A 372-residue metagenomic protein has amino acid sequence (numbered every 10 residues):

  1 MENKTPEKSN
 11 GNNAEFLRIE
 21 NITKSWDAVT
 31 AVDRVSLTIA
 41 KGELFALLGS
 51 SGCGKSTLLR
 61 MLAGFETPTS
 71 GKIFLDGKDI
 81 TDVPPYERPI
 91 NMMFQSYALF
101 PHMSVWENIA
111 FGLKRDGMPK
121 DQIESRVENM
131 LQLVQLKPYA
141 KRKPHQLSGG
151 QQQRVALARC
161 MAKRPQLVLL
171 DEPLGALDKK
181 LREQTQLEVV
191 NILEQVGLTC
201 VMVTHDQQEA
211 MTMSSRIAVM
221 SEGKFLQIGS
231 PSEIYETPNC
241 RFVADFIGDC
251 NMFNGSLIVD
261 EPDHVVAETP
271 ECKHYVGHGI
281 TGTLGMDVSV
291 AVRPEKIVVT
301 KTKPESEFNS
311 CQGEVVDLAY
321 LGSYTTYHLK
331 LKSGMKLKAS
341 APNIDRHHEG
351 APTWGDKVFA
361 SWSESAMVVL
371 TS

Functional and structural regions predicted by a protein language model:
K4, C250, V259-S372: Non-catalytic connector elements of ABC transporters
W26-T30: Short coil-to-beta microelement around the adenine-binding A-loop and adjacent beta1/P-loop entry of ABC ATPase
L44, P85-D245: ABC ATPase nucleotide-binding domains
L48-S50: The feature captures the beta-strand-to-loop junction immediately N-terminal to the Walker
A63: Helix-to-loop junction immediately C-terminal to a conserved catalytic motif
G71-D79: Conserved ABC transporter NBD signature motif
